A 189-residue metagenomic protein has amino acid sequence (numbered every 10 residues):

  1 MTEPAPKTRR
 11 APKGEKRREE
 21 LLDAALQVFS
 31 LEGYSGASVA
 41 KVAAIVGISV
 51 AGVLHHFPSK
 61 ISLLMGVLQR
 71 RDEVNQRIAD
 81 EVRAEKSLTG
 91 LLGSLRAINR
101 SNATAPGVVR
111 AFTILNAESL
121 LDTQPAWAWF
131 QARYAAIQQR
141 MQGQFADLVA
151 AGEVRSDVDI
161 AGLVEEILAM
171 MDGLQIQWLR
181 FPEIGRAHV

Functional and structural regions predicted by a protein language model:
M1-T8: Actinobacteria-biased recognition of intrinsically disordered, low-complexity terminal regions
T2, K16-E20, A24-S62, G66: Helix-turn-helix
F57, I114-D122: Short helix-capping/turn signature of helix-turn-helix
G66, A79-A111, I160-I167: Hydrophobic alpha-helical connector segments
Q69-N75: Short, basic, alpha-helical segments at the C-terminal edge of helix-turn-helix-like DNA-binding modules
R77-V82, G93, T104-G107, Q124-A151 (+1 more regions): Amphipathic alpha-helical packing segments from all-alpha helical-bundle domains
T123-A135, V149-H188: Hydrophobic/aromatic-rich alpha-helical bundle segments in the mid-to-C-terminal region
